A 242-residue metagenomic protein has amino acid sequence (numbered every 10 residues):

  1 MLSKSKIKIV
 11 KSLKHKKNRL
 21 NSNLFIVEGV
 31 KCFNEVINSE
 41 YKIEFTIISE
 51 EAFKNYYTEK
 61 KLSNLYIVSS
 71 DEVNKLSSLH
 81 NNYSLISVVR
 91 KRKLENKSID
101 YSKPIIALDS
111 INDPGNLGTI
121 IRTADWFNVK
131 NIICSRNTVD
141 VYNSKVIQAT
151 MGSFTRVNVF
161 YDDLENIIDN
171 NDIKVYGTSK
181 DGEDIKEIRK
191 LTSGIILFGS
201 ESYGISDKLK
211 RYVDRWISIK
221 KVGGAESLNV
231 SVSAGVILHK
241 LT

Functional and structural regions predicted by a protein language model:
M1, V27, N64-S69, V157-E165: Short acidic-hydrophobic, aromatic-tinged amphipathic segments that line or gate anion-handling sites
M1-K54, T138-V139: Boundary-proximal intrinsically disordered activation/regulatory segments immediately upstream of a helical core
N38, N96-G182: RNA substrate-binding interface of SAM-dependent RNA methyltransferases
E51-T58, E183: Short, charged/polar "capping" segments at the starts of alpha-helices and the immediately preceding loops
L65-R90: Glycine/small-residue-rich loop that forms an oxyanion/phosphate-binding "nest" at active or ligand-binding sites
S87, T123-F127, T138, N143-T155 (+1 more regions): Structured adenosyl-cofactor binding patch, chiefly the S-adenosyl-L-methionine
G177-A225: Active-site/ligand-binding-proximal alpha/beta "capping" segment
